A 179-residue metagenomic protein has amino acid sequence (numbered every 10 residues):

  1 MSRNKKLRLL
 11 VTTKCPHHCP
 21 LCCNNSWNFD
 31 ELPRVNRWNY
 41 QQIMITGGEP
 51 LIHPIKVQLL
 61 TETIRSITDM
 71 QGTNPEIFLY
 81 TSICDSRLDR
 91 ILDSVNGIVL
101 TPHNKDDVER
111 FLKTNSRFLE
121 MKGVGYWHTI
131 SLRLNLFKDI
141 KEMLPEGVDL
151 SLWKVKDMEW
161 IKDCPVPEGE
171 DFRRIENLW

Functional and structural regions predicted by a protein language model:
M1-L32, W38: Canonical Radical SAM [4Fe-4S] cluster-binding loop centered on the CxxxCxxC motif and its immediate flanking residues
K14, S66-I67: Positively charged, amphipathic N-terminal segments that serve as targeting/anchoring signals
C23-F29, N39-H53, I67-R87, S94-T114 (+2 more regions): Core AdoMet radical
P54-Q58: Metal-dependent catalytic neighborhoods of phosphoester/phosphodiester hydrolases
L59-E62, K113-T114: Charged helix-capping and loop-helix junction motifs
L92-V99, E146-L150: Glycine-enriched alpha-helix->loop->beta-strand junction motifs that scaffold or abut catalytic
K122-W179: Auxiliary Fe-S-binding modules of radical SAM enzymes
